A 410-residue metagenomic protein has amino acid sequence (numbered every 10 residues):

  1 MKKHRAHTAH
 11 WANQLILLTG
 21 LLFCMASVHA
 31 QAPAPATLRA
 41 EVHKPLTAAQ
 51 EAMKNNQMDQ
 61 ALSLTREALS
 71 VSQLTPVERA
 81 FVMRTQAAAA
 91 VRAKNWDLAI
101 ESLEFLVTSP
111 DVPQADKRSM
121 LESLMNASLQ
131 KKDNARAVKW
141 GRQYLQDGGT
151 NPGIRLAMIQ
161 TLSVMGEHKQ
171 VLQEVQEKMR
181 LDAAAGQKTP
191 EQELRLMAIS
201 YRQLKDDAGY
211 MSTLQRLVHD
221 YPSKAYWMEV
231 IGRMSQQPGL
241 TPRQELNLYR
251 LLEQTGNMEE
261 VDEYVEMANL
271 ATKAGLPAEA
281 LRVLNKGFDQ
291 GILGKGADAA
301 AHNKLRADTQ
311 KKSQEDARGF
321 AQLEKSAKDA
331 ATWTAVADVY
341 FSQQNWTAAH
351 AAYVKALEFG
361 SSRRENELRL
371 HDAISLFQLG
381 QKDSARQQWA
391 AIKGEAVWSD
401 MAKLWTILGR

Functional and structural regions predicted by a protein language model:
K2, A6, C24-F105, D116-S119 (+1 more regions): N-terminal leader/linker segments that initiate helical-solenoid repeat arrays
Q14-C24: Bacterial N-terminal signal peptides
L38-T47, P76-M83, P113-S123, G148-A157 (+10 more regions): Generic helix N-cap/helix-start motif at coil->alpha-helix transitions
E51, A89, A127, T161 (+6 more regions): Residue-level signature for tetratricopeptide repeat
N55, A93, K131, M165 (+5 more regions): Structural motif corresponding to the intra-repeat A-B loop/turn of tetratricopeptide repeats
T65-R66, D97-V107, N134-L145, K169-L181 (+6 more regions): Alpha-helical repeat scaffolds
G296-V336, A352: Flexible internal linker/loop segments at domain or repeat junctions
K328-R410: C-terminal soluble interaction/assembly domains
